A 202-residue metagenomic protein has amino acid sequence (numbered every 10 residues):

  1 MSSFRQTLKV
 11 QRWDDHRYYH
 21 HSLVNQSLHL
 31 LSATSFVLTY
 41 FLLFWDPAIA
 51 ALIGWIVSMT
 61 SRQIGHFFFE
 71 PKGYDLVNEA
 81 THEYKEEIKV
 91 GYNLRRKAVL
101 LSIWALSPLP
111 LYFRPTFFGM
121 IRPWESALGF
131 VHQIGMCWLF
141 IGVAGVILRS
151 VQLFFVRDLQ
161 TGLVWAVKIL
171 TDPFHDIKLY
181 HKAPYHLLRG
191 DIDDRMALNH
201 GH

Functional and structural regions predicted by a protein language model:
M1-H16, F67-G91, S150-H202: Membrane-proximal soluble regions of multi-pass membrane proteins
V10-Y40, E86-L100: Membrane interfacial helix-start motif at the N-side
R17, H21, L28, S58-Y74: Acidic (Asp/Glu-rich) catalytic motifs at the cytosolic membrane interface
L38-F41, S58, L106-Y112, W138-R149: Alpha-helical transmembrane segments
L38-I53, L109-M136: Helix-coil boundary and interhelical linker segments in multi-pass alpha-helical membrane proteins
W45-E70, I141-V156: Hydrophobic alpha-helical membrane-embedded segments
Y92-F117, I177-Y185: C-terminal halves and exits of single transmembrane alpha-helices
I103-P123, R189-G201: Alpha-helical transmembrane segments and their membrane-interface junctions in multi-pass membrane proteins
